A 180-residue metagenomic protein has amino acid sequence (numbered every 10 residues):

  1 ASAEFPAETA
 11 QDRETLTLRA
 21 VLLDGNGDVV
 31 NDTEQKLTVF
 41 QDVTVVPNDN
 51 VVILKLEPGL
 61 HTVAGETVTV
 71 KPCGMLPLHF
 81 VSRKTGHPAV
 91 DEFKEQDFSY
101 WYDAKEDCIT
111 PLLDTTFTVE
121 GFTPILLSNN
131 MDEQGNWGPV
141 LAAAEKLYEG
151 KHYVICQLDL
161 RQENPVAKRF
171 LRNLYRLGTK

Functional and structural regions predicted by a protein language model:
E4, R19-L22: Residue-level recognition of well-ordered beta-strand positions that form the cores of beta-sheet-rich folds across
E4-D12: Short, surface-exposed loop/turn segments at beta-strand-coil junctions that are enriched for proline with nearby
D12-L18: Exposed beta-strand face motif in extracellular beta-rich ectodomains
L23-D28: Short, solvent-exposed loop/turn segments at the edges of extracellular beta-sandwich modules
V30-D32: Short Trp-Ser/Thr-centered turn/loop motifs at beta-strand boundaries
E34-G59: Low-complexity, Pro/Ser/Thr- and charge-rich linker/hinge segments at domain boundaries
K55, H61-A167: Catalytic beta-strand/loop cores that center a nucleophilic Ser/Cys/Thr and support acyl-enzyme chemistry
R169-G178: Short amphipathic C-terminal alpha-helix that caps PH/PH-like domains
